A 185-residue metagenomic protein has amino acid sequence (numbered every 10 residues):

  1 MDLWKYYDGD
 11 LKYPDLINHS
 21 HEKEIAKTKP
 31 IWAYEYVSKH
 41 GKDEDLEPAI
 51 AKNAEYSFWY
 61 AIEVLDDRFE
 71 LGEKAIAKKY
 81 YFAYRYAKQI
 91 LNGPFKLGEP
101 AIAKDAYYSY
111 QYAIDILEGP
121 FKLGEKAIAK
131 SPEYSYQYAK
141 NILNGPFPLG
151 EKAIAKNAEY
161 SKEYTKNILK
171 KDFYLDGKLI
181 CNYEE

Functional and structural regions predicted by a protein language model:
D2-E185: Alpha-helical scaffold segments
